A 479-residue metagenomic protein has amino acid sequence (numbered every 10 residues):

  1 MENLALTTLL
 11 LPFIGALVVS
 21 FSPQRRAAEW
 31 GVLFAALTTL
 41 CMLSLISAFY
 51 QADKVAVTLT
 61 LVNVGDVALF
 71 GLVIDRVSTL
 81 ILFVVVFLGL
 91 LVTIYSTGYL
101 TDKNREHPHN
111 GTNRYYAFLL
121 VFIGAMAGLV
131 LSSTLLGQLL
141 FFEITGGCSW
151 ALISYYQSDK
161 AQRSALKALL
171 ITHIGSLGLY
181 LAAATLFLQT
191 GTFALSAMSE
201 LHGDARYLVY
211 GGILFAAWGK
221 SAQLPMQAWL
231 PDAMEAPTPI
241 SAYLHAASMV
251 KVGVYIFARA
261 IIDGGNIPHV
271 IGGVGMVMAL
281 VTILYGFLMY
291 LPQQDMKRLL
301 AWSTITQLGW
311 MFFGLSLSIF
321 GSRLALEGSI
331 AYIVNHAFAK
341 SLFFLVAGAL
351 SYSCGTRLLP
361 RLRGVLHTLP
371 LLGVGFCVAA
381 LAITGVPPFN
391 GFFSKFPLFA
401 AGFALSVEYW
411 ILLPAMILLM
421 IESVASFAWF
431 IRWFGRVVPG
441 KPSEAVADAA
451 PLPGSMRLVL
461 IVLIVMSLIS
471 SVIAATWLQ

Functional and structural regions predicted by a protein language model:
M1-L4, I14-A117, G191-E200, A228 (+1 more regions): Transmembrane helix-loop-helix hairpins at membrane boundaries of multipass inner-membrane proteins
A5-L6, R26-V32, L136-L140, G272: Short, aromatic-rich membrane-interface segments at the entry and exit of alpha-helical transmembrane domains
T7-Q24, W218, A222, I283: N-terminal signal-anchor/start-transfer transmembrane helix
R25-L37, R163-H173, H367-G375, P453-V462: Alpha-helical transmembrane segments and their helix-start/interface "positive-inside/aromatic belt" motifs in integral
L33-S47, G175-L181, F376-T384, V462-A474: Hydrophobic alpha-helical membrane-insertion segments
A56-I81, L90, S133-F142, G146-A151 (+3 more regions): Membrane-interface helix-loop-helix modules in multi-pass inner-membrane proteins
L91-Q138, C148-R436: Hydrophobic transmembrane alpha-helices and their helix-loop junctions in integral membrane proteins
L366-G373, S423, F427-Q479: Cytoplasmic/organellar membrane-interface segments at the starts of transmembrane helices in multi-pass inner-membrane
